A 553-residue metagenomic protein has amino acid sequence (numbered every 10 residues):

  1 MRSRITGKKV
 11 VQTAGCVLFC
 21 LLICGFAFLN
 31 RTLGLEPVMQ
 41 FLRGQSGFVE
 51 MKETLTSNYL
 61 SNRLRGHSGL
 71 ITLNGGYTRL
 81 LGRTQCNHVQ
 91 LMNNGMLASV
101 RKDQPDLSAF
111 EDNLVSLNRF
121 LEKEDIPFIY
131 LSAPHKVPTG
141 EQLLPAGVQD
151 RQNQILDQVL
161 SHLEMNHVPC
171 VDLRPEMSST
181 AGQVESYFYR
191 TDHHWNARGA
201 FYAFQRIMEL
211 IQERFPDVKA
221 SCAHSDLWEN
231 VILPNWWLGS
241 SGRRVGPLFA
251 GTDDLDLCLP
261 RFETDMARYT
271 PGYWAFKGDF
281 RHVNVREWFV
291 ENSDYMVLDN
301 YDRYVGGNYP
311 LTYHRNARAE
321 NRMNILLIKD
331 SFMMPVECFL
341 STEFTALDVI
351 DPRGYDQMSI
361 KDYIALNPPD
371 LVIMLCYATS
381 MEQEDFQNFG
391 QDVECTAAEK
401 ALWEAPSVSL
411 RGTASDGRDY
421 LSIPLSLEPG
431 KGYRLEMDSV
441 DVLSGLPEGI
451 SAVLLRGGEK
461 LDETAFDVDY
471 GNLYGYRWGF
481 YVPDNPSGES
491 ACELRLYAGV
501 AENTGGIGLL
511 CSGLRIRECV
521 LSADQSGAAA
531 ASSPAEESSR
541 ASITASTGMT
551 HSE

Functional and structural regions predicted by a protein language model:
M1-R411, D419, G449, Y474-W478 (+3 more regions): Extracellular glycan-modifying ectodomains
Q357, D416-G417, L461-E489: Extracellular carbohydrate recognition and processing domains and analogous Trp-centered ligand-binding platforms
L421-G445, R456, R477-G479, P483 (+1 more regions): Extra-cytoplasmic beta-strand recognition segments
K431, G488-S490, E502: Short tyrosine-centred short linear motifs in exposed loops/low-complexity segments
L435-M437, S490-L494: Short, well-structured beta-strand segments within conserved domains
E448-G458: Short, surface-exposed beta-strand/strand-loop-strand elements in extracellular ectodomains
L496-T504: Short beta-strand-plus-loop segments that form exposed binding edges in beta-rich domains
T504-L514: Edge beta-strands of jelly-roll/beta-sandwich modules across compartments, strongly enriched in secreted/luminal
